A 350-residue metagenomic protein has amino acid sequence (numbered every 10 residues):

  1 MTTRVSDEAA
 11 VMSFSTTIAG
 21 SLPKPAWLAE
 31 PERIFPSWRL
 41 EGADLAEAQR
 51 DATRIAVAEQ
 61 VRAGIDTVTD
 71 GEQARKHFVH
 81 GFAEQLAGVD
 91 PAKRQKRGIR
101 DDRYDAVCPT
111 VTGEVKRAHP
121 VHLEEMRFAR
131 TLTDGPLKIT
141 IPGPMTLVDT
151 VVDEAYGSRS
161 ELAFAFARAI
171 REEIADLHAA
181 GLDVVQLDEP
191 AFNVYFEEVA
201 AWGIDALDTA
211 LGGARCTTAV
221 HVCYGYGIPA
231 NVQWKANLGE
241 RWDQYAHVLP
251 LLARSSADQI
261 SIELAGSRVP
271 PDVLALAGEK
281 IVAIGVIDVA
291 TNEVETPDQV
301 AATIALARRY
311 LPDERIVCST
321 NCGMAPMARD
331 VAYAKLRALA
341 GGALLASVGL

Functional and structural regions predicted by a protein language model:
M1-L350: Domain-level signal for soluble alpha/beta catalytic cores
